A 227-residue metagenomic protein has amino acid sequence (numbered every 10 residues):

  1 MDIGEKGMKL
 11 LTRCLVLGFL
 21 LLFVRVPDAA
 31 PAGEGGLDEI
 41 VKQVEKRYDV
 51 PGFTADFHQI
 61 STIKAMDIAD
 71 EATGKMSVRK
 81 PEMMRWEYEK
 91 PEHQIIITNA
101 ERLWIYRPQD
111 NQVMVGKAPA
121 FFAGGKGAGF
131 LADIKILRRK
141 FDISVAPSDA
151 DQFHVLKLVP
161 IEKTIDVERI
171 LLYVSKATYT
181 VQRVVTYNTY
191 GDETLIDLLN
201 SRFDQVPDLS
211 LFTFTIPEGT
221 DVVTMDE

Functional and structural regions predicted by a protein language model:
I3-L15: Bacterial N-terminal signal peptides that target proteins for export
G4, L21-L22, P27-A72, I216-E227: N-terminal leader/targeting segments and the immediate start of mature chains
C14-L22: Sec-dependent N-terminal signal peptides
V50-G52, E71-T73, R79-P81, P91 (+6 more regions): Extracytoplasmic
I63-A65, R85, E92-I95, I105 (+4 more regions): Short beta-strands and strand-coil junctions in structured, solvent-facing domains, enriched
K75-G125, T194-L195: An acidic-aromatic
N111-F153: Flexible, surface-exposed loop/linker segments and immediately adjacent secondary-structure boundaries
I136-E227: Gly/Pro-enriched, hydrophobic low-complexity segments that function as extracytoplasmic propeptides/linkers
